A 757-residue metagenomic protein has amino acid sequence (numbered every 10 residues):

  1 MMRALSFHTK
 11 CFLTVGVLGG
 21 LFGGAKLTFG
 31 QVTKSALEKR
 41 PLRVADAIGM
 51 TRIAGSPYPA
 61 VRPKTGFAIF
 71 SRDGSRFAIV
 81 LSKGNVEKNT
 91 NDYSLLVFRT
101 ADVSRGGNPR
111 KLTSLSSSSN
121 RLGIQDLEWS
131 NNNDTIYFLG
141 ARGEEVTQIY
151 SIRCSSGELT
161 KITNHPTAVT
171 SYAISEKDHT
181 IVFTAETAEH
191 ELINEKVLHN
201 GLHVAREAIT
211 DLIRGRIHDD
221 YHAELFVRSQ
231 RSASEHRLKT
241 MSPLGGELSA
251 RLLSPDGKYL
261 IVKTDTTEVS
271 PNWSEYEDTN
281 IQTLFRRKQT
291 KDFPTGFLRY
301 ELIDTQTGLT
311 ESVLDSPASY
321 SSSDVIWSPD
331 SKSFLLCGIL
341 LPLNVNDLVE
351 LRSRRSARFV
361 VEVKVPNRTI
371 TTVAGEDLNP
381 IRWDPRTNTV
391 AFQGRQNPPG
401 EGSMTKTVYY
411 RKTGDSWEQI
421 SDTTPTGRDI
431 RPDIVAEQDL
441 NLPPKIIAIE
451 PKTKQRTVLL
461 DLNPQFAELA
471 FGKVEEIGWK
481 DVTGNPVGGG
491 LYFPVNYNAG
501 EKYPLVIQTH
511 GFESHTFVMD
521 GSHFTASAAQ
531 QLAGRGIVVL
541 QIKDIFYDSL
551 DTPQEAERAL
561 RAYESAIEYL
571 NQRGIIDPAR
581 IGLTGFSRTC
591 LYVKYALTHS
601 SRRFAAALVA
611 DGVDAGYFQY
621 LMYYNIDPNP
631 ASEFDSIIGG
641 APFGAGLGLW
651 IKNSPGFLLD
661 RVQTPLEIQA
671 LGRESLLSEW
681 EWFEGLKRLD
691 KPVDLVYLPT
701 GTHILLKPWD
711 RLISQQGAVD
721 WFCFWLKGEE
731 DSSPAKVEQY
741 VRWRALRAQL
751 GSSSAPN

Functional and structural regions predicted by a protein language model:
V32-P63, F98-Q125, G140, I152-T170 (+11 more regions): Multi-bladed beta-propeller domains
L37, D92-F98, E186-R237, K263-E301 (+3 more regions): Predominantly five- to eight-bladed beta-propeller fold
A45-Y93, R251-L252, T264: Beta-strand-rich domains and repeat architectures in extracellular enzymes and scaffolds, especially beta-propellers
G66-A68, R76, E224, S249 (+8 more regions): Non-catalytic accessory segments flanking enzyme active sites
A68-F77, Q125-T135, Y172-T180, A250-L260 (+5 more regions): Blade-terminus and WD-like Trp-Asp/Gly-His loop motifs, strongest in beta-propeller folds
K83-E87, R142-E145, A188-E191, T267-S270 (+3 more regions): Short glycine/acidic-enriched loop and turn motifs that connect beta-strands
L460-A579, F586: Cap/lid segment of the alpha/beta-hydrolase catalytic domain
T525-G534, V539-N757: Active-site-proximal cap/loop segments of hydrolase catalytic domains
